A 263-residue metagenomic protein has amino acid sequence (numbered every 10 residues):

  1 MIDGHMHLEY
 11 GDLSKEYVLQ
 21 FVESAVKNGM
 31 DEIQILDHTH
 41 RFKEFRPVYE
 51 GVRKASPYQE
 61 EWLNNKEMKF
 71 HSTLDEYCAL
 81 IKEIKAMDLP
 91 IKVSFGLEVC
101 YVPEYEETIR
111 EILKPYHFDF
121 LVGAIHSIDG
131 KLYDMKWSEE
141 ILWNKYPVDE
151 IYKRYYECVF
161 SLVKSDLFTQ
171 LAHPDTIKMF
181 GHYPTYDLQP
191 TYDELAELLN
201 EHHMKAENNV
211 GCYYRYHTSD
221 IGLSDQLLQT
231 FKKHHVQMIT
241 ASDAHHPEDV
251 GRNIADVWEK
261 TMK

Functional and structural regions predicted by a protein language model:
M1-L13, I81-M87, I91-G96, K114-W143 (+1 more regions): Mobile, glycine- and charge-enriched loop segments and immediately flanking short secondary-structure elements within
M1-L8, V18-F21, F160-S161, D166-L167 (+2 more regions): Charged catalytic cores and adjacent phosphate/nucleic-acid-binding surfaces used for phosphate/nucleic-acid chemistry
M1-P103, F180, Y186, I239-A241 (+2 more regions): An N-terminally biased module of ancient metal coordination in phosphate/nucleic-acid-related enzymes
K15, H40-F42, Y101-P103, Y116 (+2 more regions): Divalent metal-binding pocket/active-site signature
G29-E32, L89-F95, Y116-D119, D166-Q170 (+2 more regions): Short, well-ordered coil/turn segments that N-cap beta-strands
E76, R154, S219-L223: Short secondary-structure boundary/capping elements
V102-E106, S224: Short, well-ordered alpha-helical microsegments
E106-I112: Catalytic cores of alpha/beta
